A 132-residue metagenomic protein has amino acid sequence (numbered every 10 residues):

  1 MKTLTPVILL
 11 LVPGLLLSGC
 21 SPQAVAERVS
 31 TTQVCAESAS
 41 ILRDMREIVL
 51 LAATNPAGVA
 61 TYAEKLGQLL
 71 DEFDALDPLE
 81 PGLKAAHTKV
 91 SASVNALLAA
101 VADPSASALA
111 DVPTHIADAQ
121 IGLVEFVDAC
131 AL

Functional and structural regions predicted by a protein language model:
M1-I8: Bacterial N-terminal signal peptides that target proteins for export
K2, V127-L132: Short secondary-structure transition/capping segments
L16-G19: C-terminal motif of bacterial Sec signal peptides marking the signal peptidase cleavage site
S21-A24, A131: Bacterial signal peptide processing site
V25-V29: Short helical patches
S30-A102, A108-V127: Alpha-helical segments in soluble extracytoplasmic regions
